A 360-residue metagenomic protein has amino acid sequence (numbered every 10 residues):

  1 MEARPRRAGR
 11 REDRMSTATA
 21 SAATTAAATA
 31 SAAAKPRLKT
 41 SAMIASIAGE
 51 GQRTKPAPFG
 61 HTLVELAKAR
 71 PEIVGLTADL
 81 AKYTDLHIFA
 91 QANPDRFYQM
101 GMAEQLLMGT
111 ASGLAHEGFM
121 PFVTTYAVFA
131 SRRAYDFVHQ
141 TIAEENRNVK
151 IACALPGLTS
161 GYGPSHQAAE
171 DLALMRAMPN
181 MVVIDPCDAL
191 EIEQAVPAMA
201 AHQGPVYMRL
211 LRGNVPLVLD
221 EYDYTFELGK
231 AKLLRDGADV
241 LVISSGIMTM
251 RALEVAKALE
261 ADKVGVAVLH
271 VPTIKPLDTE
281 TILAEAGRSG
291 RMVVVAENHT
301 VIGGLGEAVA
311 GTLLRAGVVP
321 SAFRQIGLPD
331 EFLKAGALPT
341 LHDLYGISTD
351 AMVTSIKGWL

Functional and structural regions predicted by a protein language model:
E2-A3: Extreme N-terminal basic, low-complexity initiation segments that serve as generic localization/processing leaders
R7-R209, N214, T225, T349: Thiamine diphosphate
S16-A20, A69-E72, K82-Q91, T159-S160 (+1 more regions): Thiamine diphosphate
